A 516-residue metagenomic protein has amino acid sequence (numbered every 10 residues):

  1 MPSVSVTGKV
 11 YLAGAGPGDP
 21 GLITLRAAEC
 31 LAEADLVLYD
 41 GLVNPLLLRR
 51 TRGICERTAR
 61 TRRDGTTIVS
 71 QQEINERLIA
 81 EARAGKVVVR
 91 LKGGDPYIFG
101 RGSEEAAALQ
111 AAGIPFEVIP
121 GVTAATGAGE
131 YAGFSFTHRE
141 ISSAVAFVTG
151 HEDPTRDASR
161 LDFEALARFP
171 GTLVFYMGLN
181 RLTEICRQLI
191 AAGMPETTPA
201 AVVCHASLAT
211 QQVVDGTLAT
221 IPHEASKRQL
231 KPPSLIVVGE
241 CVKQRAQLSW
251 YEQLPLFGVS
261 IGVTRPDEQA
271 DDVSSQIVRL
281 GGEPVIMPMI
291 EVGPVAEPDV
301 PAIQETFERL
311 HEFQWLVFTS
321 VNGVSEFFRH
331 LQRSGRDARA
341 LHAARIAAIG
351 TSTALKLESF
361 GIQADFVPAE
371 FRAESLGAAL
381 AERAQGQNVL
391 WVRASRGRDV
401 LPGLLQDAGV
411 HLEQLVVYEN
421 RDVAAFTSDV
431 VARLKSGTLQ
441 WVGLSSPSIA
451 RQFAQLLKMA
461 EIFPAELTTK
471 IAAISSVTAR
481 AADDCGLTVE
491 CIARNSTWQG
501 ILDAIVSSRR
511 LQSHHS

Functional and structural regions predicted by a protein language model:
M1-P20, L25-V122, G127, K227 (+4 more regions): Class I S-adenosyl-L-methionine
V4, G18, D64, S70-I74 (+2 more regions): Signature of uroporphyrinogen-III synthase
L12-G14, R90-K92, I119, V148-T149 (+7 more regions): Short beta-strand segments
A32-L42, P199-C204, I346-G350, K470-S475: Short internal beta-strands
D35-V37, R57, S135, L173 (+4 more regions): Short, well-ordered beta-strand core segments
V43, H151-E152, L179-R181, C204-A209 (+2 more regions): Glycine-rich beta-alpha junction loops
G93-F169, V214, F366-R372, S428: Class I SAM-dependent methyltransferase SAM-binding "motif I" and its flanking Rossmann-like core
T155-A201: Conserved anion/nucleotide-ligand pocket segment
